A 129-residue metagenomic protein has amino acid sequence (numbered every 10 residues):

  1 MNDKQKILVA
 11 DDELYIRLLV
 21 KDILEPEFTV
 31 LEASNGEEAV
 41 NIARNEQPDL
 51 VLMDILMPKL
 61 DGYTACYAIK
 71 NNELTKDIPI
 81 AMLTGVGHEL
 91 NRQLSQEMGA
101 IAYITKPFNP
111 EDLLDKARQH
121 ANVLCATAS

Functional and structural regions predicted by a protein language model:
L14-L31: Two-component/phosphorelay signaling modules centered on CheY-like receiver
F28-S34, I42, I104: Short hydrophobic/Thr-rich beta-strand motif most characteristic of the beta2 strand and flanking loop of CheY-like
E46-L52: Active-site beta3 strand of CheY-like receiver
M57: Receiver (REC) domain active-site loop signature in two-component systems and cognate sites in sensor histidine kinases
F108-A117: C-terminal output helix
